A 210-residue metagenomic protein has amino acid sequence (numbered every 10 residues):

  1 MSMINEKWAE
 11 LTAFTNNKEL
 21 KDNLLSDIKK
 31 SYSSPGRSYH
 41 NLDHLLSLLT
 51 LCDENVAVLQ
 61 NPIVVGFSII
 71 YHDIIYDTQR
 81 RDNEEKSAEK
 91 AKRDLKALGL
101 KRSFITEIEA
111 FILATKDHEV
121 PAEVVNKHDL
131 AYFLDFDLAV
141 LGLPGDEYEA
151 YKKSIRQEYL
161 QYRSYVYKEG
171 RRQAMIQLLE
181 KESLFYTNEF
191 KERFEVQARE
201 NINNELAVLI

Functional and structural regions predicted by a protein language model:
M1-S26: Hydrophobic, proline/glycine-rich low-complexity stretches
S2-L11, S33-H40, T50-Q60, Y71 (+2 more regions): Divalent metal-dependent phosphate-bond-processing catalytic cores, especially two-metal-ion Mg2+/Mn2+ enzymes that act
K21-K29, L42, G66, I105-K116: Short, well-structured alpha-helical segments
K29, L49-D53, K92: Amphipathic, well-packed alpha-helical segments that form the structural scaffold of globular domains
S34-H44, Y76-K86, R102: Active-site metal-coordination segments of metallo-dependent hydrolases
L48, P62-T78, S87, A110-K116: His-Asp-centered metal-binding catalytic motifs of divalent-metal-dependent phosphohydrolases/nucleases
Q60-V64, R81-N83, L100-F104: Short, flexible active-site-proximal loops enriched in glycine and acidic residues
S87-P121: Histidine- and acidic-residue-rich, metal-dependent catalytic cores
